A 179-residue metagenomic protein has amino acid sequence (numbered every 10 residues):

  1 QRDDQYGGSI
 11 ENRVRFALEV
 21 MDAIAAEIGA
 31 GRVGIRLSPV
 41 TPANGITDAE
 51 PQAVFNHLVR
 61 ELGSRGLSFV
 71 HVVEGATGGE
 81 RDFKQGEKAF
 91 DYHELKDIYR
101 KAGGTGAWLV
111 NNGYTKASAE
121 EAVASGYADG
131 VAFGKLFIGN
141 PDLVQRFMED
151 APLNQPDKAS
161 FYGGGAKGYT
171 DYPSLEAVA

Functional and structural regions predicted by a protein language model:
Q1-A179: Flavin-dependent oxidoreductase catalytic cores
